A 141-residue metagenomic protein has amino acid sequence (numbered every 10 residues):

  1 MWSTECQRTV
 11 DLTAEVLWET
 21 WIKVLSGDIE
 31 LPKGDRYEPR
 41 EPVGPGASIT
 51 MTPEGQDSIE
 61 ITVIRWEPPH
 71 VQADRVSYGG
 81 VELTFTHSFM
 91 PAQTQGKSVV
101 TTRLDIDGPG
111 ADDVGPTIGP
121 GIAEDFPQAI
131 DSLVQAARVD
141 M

Functional and structural regions predicted by a protein language model:
M1-E41: Hydrophobic ligand-binding cavity/cleft-lining segments
M1-S3, S48, F85-H87, T101 (+1 more regions): Secondary-structure boundary/capping motif
L12, S58, E124-Q128: Generic recognition of short, well-ordered alpha-helical interface segments
E19-S26, P68, Q128-D131, Q135 (+1 more regions): Short, intrinsically disordered, mixed-charge
E38-P42, T62-R65: Short, exposed beta-strand/loop patches in secreted or surface proteins that constitute
V43-T50: Short coil-to-beta transition motif at edge beta-strands of beta-rich domains
T52-V99, D105-G108, Q135: Hydrophobic-ligand binding "helix-grip"
V99, D105-M141: A conserved amphipathic terminal alpha-helix motif
